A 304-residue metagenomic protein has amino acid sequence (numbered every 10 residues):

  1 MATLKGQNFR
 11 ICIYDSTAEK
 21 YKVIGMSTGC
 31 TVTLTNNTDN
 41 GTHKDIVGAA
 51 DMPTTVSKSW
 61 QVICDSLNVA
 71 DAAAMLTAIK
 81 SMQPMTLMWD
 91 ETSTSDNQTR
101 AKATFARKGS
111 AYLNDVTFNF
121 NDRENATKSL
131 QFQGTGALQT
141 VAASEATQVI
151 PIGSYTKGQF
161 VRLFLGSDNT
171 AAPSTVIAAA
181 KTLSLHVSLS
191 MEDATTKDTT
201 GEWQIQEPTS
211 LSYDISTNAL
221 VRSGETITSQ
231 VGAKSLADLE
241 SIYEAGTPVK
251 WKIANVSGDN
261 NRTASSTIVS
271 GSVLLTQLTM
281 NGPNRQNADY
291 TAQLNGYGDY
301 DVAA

Functional and structural regions predicted by a protein language model:
M1-L4, D90-T92, A143-F160, S167-D168 (+2 more regions): Charged, amphipathic alpha-helical segments and their flanking helix caps
M1-V69, A106-Q131, Q139-S144, I152-S223 (+1 more regions): Solvent-exposed edge beta-strands and adjacent loop segments that serve as assembly or binding interfaces
V69-N114, S229-V269: Short, acidic/charged, Gly/Pro-enriched secondary-structure junctions
M85-W89, F132, L294: N-terminal small/hydrophobic-rich alpha-helical segments that act as secretion/targeting modules
Q98-R100, A142-E145, N260-N261, A303-A304: Flexible, membrane-facing loop/turn or short amphipathic-helix motifs that contact lipid bilayers or gate lipid-binding
T135-T140, Y297-D301: Hydrophobic lipid-interacting interfaces of membrane-associated proteins
